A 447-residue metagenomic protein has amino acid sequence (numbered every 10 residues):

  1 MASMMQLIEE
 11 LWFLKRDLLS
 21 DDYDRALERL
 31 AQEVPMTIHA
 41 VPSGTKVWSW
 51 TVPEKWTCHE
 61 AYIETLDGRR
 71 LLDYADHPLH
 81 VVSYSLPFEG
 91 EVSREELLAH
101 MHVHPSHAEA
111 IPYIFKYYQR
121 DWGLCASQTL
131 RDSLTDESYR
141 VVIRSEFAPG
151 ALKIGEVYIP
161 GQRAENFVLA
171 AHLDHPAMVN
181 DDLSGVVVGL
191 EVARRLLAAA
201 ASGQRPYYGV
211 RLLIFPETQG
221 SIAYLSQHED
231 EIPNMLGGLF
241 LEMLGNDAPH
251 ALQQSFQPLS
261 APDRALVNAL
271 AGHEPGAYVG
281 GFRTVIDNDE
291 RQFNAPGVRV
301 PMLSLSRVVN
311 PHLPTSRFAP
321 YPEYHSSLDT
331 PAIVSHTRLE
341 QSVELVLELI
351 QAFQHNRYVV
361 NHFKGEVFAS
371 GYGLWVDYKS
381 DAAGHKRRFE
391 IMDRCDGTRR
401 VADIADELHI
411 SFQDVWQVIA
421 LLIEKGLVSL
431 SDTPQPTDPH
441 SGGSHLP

Functional and structural regions predicted by a protein language model:
M1-Q292, G297-P447: N-terminal hydrophobic/helix-forming segments and targeting peptides
